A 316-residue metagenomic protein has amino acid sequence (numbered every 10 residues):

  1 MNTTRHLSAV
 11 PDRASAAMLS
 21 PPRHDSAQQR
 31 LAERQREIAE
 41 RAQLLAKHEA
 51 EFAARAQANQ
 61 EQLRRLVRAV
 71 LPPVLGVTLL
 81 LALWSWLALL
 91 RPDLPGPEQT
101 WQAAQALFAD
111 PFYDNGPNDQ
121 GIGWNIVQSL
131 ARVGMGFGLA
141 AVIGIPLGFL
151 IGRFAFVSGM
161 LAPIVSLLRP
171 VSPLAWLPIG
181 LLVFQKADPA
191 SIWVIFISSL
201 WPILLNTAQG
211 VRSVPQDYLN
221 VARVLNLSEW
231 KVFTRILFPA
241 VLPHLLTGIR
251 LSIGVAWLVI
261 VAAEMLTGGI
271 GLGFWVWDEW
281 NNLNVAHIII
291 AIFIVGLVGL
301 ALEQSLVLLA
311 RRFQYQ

Functional and structural regions predicted by a protein language model:
M1-L75, Q304-Q316: Transmembrane alpha-helical segments of polytopic membrane transport and secretion proteins
N59-L63, L87-G138: Periplasmic/extracellular loop-to-transmembrane helix junction in inner-membrane transport proteins
W101, D119, G123, V127 (+9 more regions): Alpha-helical membrane-protein architecture signal
M135-V165: Transmembrane-helix boundary motif in ABC transporter permease subunits
S166-P202, Q209-G210: Generic hydrophobic transmembrane alpha-helix motif, especially the helices
L182, G210-V211, L258-V295, Q314-Q316: Glycine-rich helix-loop "coupling/hinge" segments at transmembrane-helix boundaries in multipass transporters
W193, I197, W230-A263, A286 (+4 more regions): Transmembrane alpha-helices
P202-L251, L272, V276: Short cytoplasmic-facing helical segments at TM-TM junctions of multi-pass membrane proteins
